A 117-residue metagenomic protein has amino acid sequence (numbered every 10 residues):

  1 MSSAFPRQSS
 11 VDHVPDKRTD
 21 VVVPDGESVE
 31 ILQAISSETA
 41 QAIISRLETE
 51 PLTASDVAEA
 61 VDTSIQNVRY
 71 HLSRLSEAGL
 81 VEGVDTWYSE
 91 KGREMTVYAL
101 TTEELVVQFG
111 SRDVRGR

Functional and structural regions predicted by a protein language model:
M1-S45, T49-P51, D56, T63 (+5 more regions): Haloarchaeal acidic low-complexity proteome signature biased toward cell-envelope/secretome components but also
V61, Y88-S89: Conserved beta-strand edge residues that scaffold enzyme active sites
G79: Glycine-centered, phosphate/nucleic-acid-interacting loop/turn motifs that mediate DNA/RNA or nucleotide
E82-Y88: Conserved catalytic-core motifs of GNAT/GCN5-like acyltransferases
S89-R117: Conserved segment of winged-helix/HTH DNA-binding domains
